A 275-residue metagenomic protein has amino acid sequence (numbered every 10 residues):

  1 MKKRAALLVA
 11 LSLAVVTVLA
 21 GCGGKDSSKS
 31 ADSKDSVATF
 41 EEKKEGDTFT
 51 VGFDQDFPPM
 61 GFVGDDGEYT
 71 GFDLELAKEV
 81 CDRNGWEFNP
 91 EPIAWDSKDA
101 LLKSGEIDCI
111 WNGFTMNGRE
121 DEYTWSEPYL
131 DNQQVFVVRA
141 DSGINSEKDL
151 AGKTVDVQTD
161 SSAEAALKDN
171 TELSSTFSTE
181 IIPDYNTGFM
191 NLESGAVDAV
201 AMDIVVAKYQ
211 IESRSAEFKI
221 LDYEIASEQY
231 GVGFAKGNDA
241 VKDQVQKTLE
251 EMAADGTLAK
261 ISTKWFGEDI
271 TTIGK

Functional and structural regions predicted by a protein language model:
T17-G21: C-terminal motif of bacterial Sec signal peptides marking the signal peptidase cleavage site
G23-K25, L74-R83, D141, T154 (+2 more regions): Extended ligand-binding regions for polar small-molecule ligands
S27-Y69, D82, G143-T154, K275: Immediate post-signal peptide segment of exported/extracytoplasmic ligand-binding proteins
Q55, D131-V138, I204, K208 (+2 more regions): Periplasmic-binding protein-like
Q55-P58, Y69-D82, F114, V135-F189 (+2 more regions): Bilobed "Venus flytrap"/periplasmic-binding protein-like clamshell domains and structurally analogous long
L74, K78, E87-D149: Acidic, polar ligand-binding/catalytic clefts
L74, N89-L101, T179-S194, E228: Short helix-initiation/N-cap motifs at beta->coil->alpha
S97, G113-E122, K168-D169, E193-S227: A ligand-binding cleft/hinge motif common to bilobed small-molecule-binding domains
